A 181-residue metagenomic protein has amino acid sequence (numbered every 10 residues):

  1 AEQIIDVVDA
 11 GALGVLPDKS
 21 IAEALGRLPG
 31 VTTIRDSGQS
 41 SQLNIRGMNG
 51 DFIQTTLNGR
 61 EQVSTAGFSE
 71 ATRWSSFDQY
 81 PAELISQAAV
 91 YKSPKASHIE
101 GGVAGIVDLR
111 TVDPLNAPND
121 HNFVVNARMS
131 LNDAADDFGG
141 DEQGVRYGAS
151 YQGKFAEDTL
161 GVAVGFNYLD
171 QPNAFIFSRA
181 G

Functional and structural regions predicted by a protein language model:
E2-R46, G50-D51, G59-K95, V112: Periplasmic N-terminal accessory/gating domains of Gram-negative outer-membrane beta-barrel systems
T55: Short aromatic-centered micro-motifs
S69-W74, E83-V90, S97-G181: Outer-membrane beta-barrel translocator/receptor signature
